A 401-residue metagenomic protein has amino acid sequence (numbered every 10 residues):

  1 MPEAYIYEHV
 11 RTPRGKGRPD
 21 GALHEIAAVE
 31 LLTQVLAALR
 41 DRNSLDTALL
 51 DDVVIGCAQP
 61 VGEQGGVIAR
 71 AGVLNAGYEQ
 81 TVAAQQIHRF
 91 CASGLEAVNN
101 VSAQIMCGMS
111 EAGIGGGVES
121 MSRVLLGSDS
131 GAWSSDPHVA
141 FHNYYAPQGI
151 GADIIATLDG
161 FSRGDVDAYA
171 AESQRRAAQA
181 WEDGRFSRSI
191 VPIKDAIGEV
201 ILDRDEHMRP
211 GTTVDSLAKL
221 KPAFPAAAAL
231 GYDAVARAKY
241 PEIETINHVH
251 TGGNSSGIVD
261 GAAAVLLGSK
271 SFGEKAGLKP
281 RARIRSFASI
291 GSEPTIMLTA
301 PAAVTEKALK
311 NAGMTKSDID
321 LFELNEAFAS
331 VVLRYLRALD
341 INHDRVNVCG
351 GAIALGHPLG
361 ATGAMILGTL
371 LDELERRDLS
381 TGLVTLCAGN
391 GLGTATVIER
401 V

Functional and structural regions predicted by a protein language model:
M1-G17: N-terminal amphipathic/basic leader segments beginning at the initiator methionine
V10-P13, H24-I26, T33-Q34, S44 (+3 more regions): N-terminal extracellular/periplasmic Venus flytrap/periplasmic-binding protein-like
T12, K16-P19, S102-D159, A229: Glycine-rich loop/linker segments at domain edges
R14-A37, D41, Q59-G62, Q85-N99 (+11 more regions): Active-site pocket-shaping loop/turn-to-helix segments
A22-G113, V118-S134, I190-R204, T295 (+1 more regions): Conserved beta-ketoacyl condensing-enzyme motif
A27, C57-E111, N143-I150, A218-G257 (+2 more regions): Conserved catalytic cysteine-centered active-site region of acyl-thioester-dependent Claisen-condensing enzymes
I87-V118, A156-F186, A264-S271, P358-L379 (+1 more regions): Active-site-proximal alpha-helical scaffold in enzymes
